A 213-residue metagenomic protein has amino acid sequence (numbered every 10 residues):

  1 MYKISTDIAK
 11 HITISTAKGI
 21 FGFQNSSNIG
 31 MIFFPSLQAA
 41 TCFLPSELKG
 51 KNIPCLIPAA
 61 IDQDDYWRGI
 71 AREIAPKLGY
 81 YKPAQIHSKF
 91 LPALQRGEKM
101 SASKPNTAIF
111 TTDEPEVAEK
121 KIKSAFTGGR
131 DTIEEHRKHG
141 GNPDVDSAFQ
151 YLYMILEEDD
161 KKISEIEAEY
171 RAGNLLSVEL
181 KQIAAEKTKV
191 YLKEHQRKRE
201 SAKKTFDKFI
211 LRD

Functional and structural regions predicted by a protein language model:
M1-K89, E98, K138, E158-R171 (+1 more regions): NTP-dependent nucleotidyl-transfer catalytic core
P35, Y66-W67, A118, D144-S147: Catalytic-loop motifs flanking and including active-site residues across diverse enzymes
A40, L94, S103, M154-E157: Structured loops at beta-to-helix junctions and adjacent beta-edge loops in soluble globular domains
I57-A60, P92-D144, A172-G173: Conserved phosphate-binding loops in nucleotide/dinucleotide-binding enzymes
P143-V145, M154-D159: Short, solvent-exposed linear motifs at loop/edge-of-secondary-structure regions
